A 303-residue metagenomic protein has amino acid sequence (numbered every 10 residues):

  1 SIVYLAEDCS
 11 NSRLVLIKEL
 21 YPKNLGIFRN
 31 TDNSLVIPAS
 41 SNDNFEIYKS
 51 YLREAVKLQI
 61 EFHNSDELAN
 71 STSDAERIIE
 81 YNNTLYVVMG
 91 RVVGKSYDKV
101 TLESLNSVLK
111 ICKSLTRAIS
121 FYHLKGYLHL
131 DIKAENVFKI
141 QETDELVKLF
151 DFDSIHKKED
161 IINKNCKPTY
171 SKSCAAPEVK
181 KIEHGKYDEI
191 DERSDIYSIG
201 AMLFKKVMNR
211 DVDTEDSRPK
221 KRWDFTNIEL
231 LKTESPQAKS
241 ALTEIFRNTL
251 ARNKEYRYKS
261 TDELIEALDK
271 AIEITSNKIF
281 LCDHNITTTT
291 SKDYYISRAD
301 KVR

Functional and structural regions predicted by a protein language model:
C9-K57: ATP-binding glycine-rich loop module of kinase domains
K57-R77: Conserved HxN/HPN-centered segment at the entrance to the catalytic loop of eukaryotic protein kinase-like domains
Y81-S96: Conserved short submotifs of the Hanks-type protein kinase catalytic core that shape the nucleotide-binding pocket
I111-C112: Activation segment signature within eukaryotic-like protein kinase domains
H123-I140: Catalytic-loop of the protein kinase fold
K164-I182: Conserved activation segment of eukaryotic-like protein kinases, specifically the C-terminal portion of the activation
P236-R252: Conserved C-terminal C-lobe helix
